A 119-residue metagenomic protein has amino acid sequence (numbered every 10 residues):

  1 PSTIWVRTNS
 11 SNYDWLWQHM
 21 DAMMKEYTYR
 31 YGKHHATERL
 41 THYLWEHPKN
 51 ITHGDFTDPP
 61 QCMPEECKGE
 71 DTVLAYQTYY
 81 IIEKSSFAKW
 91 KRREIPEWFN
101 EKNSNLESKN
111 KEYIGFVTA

Functional and structural regions predicted by a protein language model:
P1-A119: Sequence termini and other peripheral, non-core segments
